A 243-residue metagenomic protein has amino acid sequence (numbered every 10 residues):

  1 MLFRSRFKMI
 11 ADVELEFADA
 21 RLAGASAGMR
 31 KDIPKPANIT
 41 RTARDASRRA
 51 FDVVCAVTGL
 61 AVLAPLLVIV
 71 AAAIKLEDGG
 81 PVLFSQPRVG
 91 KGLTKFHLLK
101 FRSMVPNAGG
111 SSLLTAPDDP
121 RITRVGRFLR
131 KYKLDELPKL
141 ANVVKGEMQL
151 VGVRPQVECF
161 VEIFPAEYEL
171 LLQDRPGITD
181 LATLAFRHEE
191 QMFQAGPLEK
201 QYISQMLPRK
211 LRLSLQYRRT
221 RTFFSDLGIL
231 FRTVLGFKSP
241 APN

Functional and structural regions predicted by a protein language model:
L2-A25, L150, E169, D174 (+2 more regions): Soluble, non-transmembrane catalytic domains of enzymes that act on hydrophobic metabolites at membranes
R4-K8, D12-A18, R30, K35-A108 (+1 more regions): A hydrophobic, helix-centered structural microdomain
A23, V82-R121, A182-P208: Short, glycine-rich, amphipathic interfacial segments at transmembrane boundaries or analogous
S26-N38, Y202, R209: Juxtamembrane amphipathic/hinge helix adjacent to a transmembrane helix
A56, A71, F84, T123-R127 (+2 more regions): Positions in alpha-helical segments
P117-A182, L230: A short, structured surface patch at a secondary-structure boundary
V125-K131, L215-R219, V234: Short, well-ordered beta-strand elements within core beta-sheets of diverse protein domains
M206-R218: Short helix/strand-capping connector loops at secondary-structure junctions
